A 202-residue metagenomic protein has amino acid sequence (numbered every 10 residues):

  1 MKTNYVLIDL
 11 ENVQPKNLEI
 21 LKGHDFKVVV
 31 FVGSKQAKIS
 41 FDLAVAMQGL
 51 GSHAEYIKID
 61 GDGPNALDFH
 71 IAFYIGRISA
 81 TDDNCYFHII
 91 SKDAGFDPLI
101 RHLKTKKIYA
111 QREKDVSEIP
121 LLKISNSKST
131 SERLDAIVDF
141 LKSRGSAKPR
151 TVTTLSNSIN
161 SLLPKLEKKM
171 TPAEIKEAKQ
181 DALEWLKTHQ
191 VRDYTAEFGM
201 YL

Functional and structural regions predicted by a protein language model:
M1-Y5: Extreme N-terminal starter segment of soluble prokaryotic enzymes
L10-L18: Short acidic, Gly/Ser-rich segments with clustered Asp/Glu that frequently serve as metal-coordination loops in enzyme
E11, Q36, G76-R77, E167 (+1 more regions): Mixed-charge, polar/low-complexity N-terminal
E19-I20, R101: Short amphipathic alpha-helical segments
L21-D25: Short, conserved loop/helix-junction motifs that constitute active-site signature segments in enzyme catalytic cores
K27-R150: Nuclease catalytic cores that cleave nucleic-acid phosphodiester bonds, predominantly acidic two-metal-ion
T81, Y86-I90, A94, N126-L202: N-terminal regulatory modules in eukaryotic regulatory proteins
